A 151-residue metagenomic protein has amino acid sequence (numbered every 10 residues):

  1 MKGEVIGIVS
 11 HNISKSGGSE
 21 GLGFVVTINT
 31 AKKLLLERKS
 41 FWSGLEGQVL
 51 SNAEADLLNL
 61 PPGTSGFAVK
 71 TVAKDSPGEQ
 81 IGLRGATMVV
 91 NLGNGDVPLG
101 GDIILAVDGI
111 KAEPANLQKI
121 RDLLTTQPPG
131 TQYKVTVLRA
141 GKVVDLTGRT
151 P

Functional and structural regions predicted by a protein language model:
M1-L35: Active-site loop architecture of trypsin-fold serine endopeptidases
M1-V5, T30-P151: C-terminal recognition in membrane/secretory proteostasis and scaffolding
